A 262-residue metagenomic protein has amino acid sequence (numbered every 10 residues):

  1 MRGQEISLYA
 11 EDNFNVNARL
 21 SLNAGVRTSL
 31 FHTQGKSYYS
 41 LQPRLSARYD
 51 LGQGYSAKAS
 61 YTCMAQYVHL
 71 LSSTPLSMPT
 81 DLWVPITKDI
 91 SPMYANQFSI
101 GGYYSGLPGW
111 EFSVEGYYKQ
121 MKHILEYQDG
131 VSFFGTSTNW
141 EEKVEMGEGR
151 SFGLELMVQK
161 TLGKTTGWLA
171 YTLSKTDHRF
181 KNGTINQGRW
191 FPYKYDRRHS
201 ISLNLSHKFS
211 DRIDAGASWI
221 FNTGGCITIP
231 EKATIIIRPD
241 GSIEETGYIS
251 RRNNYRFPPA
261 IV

Functional and structural regions predicted by a protein language model:
M1, E11, T28-Q34, W83-K88 (+4 more regions): Extracellular loop and loop/strand-boundary signature of outer-membrane beta-barrel proteins
M1-S56, Y67-V68, S72, S77 (+1 more regions): Signature of Gram-negative outer-membrane beta-barrel scaffolds
R2-Q4, V16, G35-Y39, D89-Y94 (+3 more regions): Short sequence motifs at beta-strands and strand-loop junctions characteristic of Gram-negative outer-membrane
Q4-A10, V26-T28, L41-L45, N96-I100 (+5 more regions): Hydrophobic, lipid-facing positions within transmembrane beta-strands of outer-membrane proteins
F14, T28, Y39, A47-D50 (+7 more regions): Residue-level signature of outer-membrane beta-barrel architecture
A18, Y118-Q120, T138, E142-I227: Gram-negative outer-membrane beta-barrel transporters
A24-L30, A59-C63, D81, G102 (+3 more regions): Transmembrane beta-barrel strands of outer-membrane/channel proteins
Y49, Q53-F98, Y118-E141, S218-P239: Surface-exposed extracellular loop regions of Gram-negative outer-membrane beta-barrel proteins, predominantly
